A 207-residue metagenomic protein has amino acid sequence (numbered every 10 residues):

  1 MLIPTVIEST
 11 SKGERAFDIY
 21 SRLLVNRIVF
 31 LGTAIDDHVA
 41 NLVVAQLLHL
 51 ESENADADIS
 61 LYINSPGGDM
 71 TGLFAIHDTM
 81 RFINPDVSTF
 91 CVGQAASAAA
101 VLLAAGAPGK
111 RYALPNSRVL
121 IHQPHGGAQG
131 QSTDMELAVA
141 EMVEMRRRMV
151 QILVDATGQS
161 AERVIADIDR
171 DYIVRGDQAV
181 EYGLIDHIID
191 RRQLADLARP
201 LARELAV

Functional and structural regions predicted by a protein language model:
M1-A98, A105-V207: N-terminal organellar transit peptides
